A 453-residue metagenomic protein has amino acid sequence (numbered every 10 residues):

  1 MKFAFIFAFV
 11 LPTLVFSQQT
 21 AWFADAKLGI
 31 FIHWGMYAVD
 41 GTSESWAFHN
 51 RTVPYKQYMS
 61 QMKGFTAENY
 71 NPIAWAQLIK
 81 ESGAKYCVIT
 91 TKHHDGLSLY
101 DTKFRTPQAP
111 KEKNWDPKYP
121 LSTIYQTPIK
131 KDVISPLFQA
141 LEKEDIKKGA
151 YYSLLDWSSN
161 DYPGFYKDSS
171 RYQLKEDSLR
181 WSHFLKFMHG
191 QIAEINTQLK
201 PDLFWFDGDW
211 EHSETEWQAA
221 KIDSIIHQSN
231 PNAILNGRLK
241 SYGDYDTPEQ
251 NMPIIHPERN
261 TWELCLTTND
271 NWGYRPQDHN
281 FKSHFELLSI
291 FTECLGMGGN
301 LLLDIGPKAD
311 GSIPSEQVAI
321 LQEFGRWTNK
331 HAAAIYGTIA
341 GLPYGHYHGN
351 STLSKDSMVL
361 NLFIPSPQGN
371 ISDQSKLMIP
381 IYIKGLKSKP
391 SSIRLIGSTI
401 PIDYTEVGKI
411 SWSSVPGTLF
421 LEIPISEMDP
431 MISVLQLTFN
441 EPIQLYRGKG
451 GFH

Functional and structural regions predicted by a protein language model:
M1-Q18: Bacterial Sec-dependent N-terminal signal peptides
Q18-H453: Mature catalytic domains of secreted/periplasmic carbohydrate-active enzymes
